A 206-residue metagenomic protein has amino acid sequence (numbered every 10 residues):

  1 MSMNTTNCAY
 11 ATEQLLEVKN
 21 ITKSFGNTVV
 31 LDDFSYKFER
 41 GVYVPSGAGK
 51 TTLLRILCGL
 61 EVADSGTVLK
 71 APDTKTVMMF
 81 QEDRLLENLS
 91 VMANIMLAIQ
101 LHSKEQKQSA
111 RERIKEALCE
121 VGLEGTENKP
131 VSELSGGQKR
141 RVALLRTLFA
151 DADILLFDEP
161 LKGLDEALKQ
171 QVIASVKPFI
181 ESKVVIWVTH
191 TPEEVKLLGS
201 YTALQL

Functional and structural regions predicted by a protein language model:
C58: Helix-to-loop junction immediately C-terminal to a conserved catalytic motif
L89-M96: Short coil-to-helix segment of the ABC ATPase nucleotide-binding domain corresponding to the Q-loop/switch region
Q108-T126: Conserved ABC ATPase "signature" region
P130-L134, Q138: Conserved ABC ATPase signature
L144: Hydrophobic anchor residue at the start of the ABC signature
L155-E159: Catalytic Walker B motif of ABC-type/P-loop ATPase nucleotide-binding domains
S182-T189: Conserved H-loop
